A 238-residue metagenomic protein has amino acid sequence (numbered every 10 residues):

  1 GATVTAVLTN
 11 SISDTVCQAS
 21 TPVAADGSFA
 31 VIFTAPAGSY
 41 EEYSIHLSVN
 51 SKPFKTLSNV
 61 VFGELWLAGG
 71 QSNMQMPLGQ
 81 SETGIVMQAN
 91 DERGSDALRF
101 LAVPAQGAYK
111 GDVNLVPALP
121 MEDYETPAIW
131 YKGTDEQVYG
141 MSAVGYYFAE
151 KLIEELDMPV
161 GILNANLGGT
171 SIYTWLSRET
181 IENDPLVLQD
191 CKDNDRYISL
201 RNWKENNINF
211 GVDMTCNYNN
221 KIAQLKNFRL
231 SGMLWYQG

Functional and structural regions predicted by a protein language model:
G1-G238: Cell-envelope and extracellular/periplasmic
